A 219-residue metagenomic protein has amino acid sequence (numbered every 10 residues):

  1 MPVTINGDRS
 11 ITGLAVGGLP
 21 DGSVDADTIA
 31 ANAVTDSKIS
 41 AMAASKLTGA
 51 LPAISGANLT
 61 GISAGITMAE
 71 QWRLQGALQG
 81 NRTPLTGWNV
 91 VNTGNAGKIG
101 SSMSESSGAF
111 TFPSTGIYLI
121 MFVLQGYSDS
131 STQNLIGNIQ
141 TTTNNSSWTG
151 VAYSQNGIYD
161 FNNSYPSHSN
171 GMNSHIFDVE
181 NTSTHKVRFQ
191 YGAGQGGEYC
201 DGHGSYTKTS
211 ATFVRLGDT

Functional and structural regions predicted by a protein language model:
P2-V91, R215-T219: Glycine-rich, low-complexity segments
G65-T219: Extracellular jelly-roll beta-sandwich "head" domains, especially the C-terminal globular C1q domain
